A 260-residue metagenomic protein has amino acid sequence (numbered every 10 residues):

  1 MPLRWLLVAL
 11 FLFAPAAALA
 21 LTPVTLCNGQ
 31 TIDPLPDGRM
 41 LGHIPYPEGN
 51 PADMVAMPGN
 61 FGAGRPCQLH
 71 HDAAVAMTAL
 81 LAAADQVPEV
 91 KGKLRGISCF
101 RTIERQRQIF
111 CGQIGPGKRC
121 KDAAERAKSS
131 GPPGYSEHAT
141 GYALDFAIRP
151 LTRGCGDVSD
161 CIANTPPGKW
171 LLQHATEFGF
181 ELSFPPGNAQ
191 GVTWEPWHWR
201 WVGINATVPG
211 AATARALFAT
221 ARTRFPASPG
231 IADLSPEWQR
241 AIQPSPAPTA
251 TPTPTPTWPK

Functional and structural regions predicted by a protein language model:
P2-V8: Sec-dependent signal peptide recognition, specifically the positively charged N-region followed immediately by
F13-A17: N-terminal signal peptide c-region/cleavage motif recognized by signal peptidases
L19-C99, I103-K260: Extracytoplasmic cell-surface/polysaccharide-interacting catalytic and binding patches
